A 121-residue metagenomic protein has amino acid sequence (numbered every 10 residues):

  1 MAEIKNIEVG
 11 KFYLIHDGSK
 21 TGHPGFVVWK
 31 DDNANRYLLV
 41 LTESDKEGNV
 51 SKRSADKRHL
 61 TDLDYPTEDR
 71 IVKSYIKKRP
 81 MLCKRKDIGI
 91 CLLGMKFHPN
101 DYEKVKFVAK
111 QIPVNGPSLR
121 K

Functional and structural regions predicted by a protein language model:
I4-D17: Short coil-to-beta transition motif at edge beta-strands of beta-rich domains
I7-V9, N33, R70-V72: A short, polar/charged loop/turn motif at coil->beta-strand junctions and beta-hairpin connectors
V9-K11, T21-H23, S74: Short beta-strand or tight-loop elements that sit immediately N-terminal to catalytic metal-binding acidic residues
F12, P24-V27, V50, C91 (+2 more regions): Compositionally biased, intrinsically disordered low-complexity regions
H16-D17, T21-D64: Compact nucleic-acid interaction/catalytic patches
R58-K121: C-terminal terminal-subdomain/extension
